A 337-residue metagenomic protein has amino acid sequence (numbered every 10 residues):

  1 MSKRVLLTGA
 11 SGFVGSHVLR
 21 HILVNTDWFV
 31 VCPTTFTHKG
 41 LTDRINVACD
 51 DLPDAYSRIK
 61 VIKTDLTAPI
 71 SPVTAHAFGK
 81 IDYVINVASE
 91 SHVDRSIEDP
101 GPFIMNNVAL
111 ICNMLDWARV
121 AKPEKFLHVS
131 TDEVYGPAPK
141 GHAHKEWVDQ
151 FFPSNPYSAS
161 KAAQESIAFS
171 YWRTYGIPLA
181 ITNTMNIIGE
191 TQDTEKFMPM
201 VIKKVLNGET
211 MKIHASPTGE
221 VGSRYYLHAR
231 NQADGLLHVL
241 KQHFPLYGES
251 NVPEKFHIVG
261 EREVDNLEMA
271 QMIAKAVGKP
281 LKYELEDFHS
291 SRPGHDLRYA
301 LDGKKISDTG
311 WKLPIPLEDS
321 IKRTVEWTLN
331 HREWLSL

Functional and structural regions predicted by a protein language model:
M1-Y83: N-terminal Rossmann/SDR dinucleotide-binding element
K60, T64, V205-L337: C-terminal substrate-binding subdomain of Rossmann-fold SDR/epimerase-dehydratase oxidoreductases
N86, C112-N155: Conserved Rossmann-fold NAD(P)-dependent oxidoreductase catalytic core, especially the SDR/UDP-sugar
S89, I104-I111, L127-S130, S160-K161: Short alpha-helix in the Rossmann-fold core of NAD(P)-dependent oxidoreductases
V93-L110, K145-P153: Short alpha-helical oligomerization interface
I104, P153-A162, E195-K196, Y225-Y226 (+1 more regions): Short-chain dehydrogenase/reductase
Y135-G136, N155-P156, A180-F197: Flexible, glycine-rich beta-alpha linker
S154-A180, L206-N207: Active-site Tyr-X1-5-Lys
